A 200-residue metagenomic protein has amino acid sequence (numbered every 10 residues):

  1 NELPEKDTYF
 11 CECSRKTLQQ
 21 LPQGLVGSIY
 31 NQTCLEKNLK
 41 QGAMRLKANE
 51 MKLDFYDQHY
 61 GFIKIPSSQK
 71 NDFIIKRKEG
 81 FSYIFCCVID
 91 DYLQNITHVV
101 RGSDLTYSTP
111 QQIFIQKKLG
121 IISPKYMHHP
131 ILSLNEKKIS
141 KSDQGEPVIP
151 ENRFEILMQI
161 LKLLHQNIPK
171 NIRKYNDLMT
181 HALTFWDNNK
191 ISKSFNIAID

Functional and structural regions predicted by a protein language model:
N1-P4: Glycine/small-residue-rich interface belts in oligomeric ring/scaffold proteins and their assembly partners
F10-P150, I168, N196-D200: Active-site cores that bind ATP or allylic diphosphates and position pyrophosphate for catalysis
K137-D200: Conserved catalytic-core subdomain
